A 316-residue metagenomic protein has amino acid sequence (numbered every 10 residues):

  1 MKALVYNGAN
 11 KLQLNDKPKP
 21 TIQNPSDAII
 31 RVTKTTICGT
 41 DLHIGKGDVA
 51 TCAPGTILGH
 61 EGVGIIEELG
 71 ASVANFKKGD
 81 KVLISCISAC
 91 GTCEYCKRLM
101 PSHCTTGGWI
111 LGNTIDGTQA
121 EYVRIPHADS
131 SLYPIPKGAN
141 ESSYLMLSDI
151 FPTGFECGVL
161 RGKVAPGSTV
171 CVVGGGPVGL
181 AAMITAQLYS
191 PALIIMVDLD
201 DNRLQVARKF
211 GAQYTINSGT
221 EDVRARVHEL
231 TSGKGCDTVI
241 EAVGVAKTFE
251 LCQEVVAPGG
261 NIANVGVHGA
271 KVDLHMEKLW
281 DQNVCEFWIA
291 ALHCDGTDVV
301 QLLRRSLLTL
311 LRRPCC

Functional and structural regions predicted by a protein language model:
P20-T35, D48-K97, P136-A139: Glycine-rich beta-strand-centered segment in the early N-terminal region that forms part of a ligand/cofactor-binding
C90-V173: NAD(P)H dinucleotide-binding glycine-rich loop of Rossmann-like/cofactor-binding domains, especially the beta1-alpha1
A139-E221, A225: Mid-domain Rossmann-like dinucleotide-binding core that forms the NAD(H)/NADP(H) cofactor-binding site
S168, G260-N261: Glycine-centered, small-residue-biased loops immediately flanking beta-strands in adenine/cofactor-binding cores
R224-E229, G269-C316: C-terminal substrate-binding/catalytic core of Rossmann-like NAD(P)-dependent dehydrogenases/reductases
L230-T238: A glycine-rich helix->loop->beta "capping" turn within Rossmann-like NAD(P)(H)-dependent oxidoreductase domains
V256-A257: Helix-to-beta-strand junctions that scaffold the AdoMet/dcAdoMet cofactor pocket in Class I SAM-dependent enzymes
V265-G266: Acidic carboxylate diad motif detector
